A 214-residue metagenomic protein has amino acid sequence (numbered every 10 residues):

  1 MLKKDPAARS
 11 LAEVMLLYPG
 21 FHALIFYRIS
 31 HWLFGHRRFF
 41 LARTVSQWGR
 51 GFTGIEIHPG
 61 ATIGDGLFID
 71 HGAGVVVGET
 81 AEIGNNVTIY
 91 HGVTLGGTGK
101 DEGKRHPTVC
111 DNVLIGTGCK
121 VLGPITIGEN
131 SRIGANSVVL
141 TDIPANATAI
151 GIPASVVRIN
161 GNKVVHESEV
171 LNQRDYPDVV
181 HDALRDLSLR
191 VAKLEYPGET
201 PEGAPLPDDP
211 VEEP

Functional and structural regions predicted by a protein language model:
M1-G49, V164-P214: Terminal amphipathic alpha-helical/low-complexity segments used for targeting or macromolecular assembly
R50-V157: Structural signal for interior beta-strand "rungs" in well-ordered beta-sheet cores of soluble enzyme domains
